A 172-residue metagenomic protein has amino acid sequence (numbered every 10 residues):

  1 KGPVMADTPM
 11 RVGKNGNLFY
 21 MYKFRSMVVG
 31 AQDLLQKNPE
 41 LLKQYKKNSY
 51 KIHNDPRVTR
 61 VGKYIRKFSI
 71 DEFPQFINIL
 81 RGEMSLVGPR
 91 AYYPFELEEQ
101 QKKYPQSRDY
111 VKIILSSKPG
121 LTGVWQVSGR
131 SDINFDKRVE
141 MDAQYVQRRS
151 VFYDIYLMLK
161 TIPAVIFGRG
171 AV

Functional and structural regions predicted by a protein language model:
K1-V172: Conserved small/aromatic sequence motifs within transmembrane helices
